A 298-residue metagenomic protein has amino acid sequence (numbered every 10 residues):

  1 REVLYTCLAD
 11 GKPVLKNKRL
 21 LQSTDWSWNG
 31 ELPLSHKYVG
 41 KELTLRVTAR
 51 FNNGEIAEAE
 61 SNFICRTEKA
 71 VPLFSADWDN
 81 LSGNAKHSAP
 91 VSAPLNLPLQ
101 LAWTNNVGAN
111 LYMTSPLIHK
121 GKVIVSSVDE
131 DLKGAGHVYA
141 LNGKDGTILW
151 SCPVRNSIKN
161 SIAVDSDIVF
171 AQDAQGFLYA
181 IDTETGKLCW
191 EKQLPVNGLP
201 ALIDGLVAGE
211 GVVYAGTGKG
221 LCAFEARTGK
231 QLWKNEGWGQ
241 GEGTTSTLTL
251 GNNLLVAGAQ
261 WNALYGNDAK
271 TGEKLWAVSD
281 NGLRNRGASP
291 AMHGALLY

Functional and structural regions predicted by a protein language model:
R1-C65: Long, low-complexity serine/threonine/glycine- and acidic-rich segments characteristic of extracellular
A70-L101: Blade/loop signatures of beta-propeller domains
A85, D129-K133, G176-F177, G220 (+1 more regions): Short glycine/acidic-enriched loop and turn motifs that connect beta-strands
T104-H119, S127-A135, L149-D165, L188-E210 (+4 more regions): Extracytoplasmic beta-rich repeat domains
N142-D145, D182-G186, E225-G229, D268-T271: Short loop/turn segments that connect beta-strands within beta-propeller blades
